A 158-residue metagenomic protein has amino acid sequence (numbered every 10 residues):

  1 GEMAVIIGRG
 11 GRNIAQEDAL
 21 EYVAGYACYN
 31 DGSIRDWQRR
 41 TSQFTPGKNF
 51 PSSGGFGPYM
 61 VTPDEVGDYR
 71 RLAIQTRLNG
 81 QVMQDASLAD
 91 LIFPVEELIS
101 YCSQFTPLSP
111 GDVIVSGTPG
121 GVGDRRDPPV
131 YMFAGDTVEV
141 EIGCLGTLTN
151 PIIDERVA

Functional and structural regions predicted by a protein language model:
G1-M3, Y22-G25, S52, R70-I74: A generic structural signal for short beta-strands and their flanking turns/coil linkers
G1-R9, A27-G32, M60, L78: Short, structured patches in soluble enzyme cores that scaffold and shape functional sites
E2-A4, G10-G11, T137, T147: Structural motif
G11-I14, E65-G67: Short helix-loop capping/hinge motifs at secondary-structure junctions, enriched in acidic/polar residues
R12-A27: N-terminal accessory regions of nucleic-acid-interacting proteins
A24-C28, A134-T137: A short, gly/pro- and small-residue-rich
R35-A158: Catalytic-pocket segment enriched in acidic/His residues
